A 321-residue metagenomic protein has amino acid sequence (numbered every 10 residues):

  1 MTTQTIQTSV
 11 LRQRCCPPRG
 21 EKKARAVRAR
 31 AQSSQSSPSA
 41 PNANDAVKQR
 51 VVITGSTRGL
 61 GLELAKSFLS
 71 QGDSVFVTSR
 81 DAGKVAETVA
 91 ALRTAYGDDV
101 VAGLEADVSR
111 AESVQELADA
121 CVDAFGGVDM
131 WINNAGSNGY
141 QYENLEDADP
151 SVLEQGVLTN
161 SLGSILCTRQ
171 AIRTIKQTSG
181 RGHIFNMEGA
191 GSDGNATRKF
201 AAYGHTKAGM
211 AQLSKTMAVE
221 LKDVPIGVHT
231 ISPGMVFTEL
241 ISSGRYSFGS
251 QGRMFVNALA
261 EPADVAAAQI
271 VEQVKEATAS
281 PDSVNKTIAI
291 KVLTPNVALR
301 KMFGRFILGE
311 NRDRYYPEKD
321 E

Functional and structural regions predicted by a protein language model:
T57-R58, D81: Conserved glycine-rich cofactor-binding loop
Q71-E87: Conserved glycine-rich Rossmann-like NAD(P)H-binding loop of the short-chain dehydrogenase/reductase
A82-G83, E105-E116, P150: The beta1-alpha1 cofactor-binding region of Rossmann-like NAD(H)/NADP(H)-dependent oxidoreductases
Q115, N138-E154, K199: Conserved mid-core segment of classical short-chain dehydrogenase/reductases
S137-N138, P150, K176-K215, V219-K222 (+1 more regions): Catalytic loop of short-chain dehydrogenase/reductase
T168-R169, K215: A short, exposed helix-loop element centered on a Lys and neighboring polar residues
T230, S247-R305: C-terminal helical subdomain
